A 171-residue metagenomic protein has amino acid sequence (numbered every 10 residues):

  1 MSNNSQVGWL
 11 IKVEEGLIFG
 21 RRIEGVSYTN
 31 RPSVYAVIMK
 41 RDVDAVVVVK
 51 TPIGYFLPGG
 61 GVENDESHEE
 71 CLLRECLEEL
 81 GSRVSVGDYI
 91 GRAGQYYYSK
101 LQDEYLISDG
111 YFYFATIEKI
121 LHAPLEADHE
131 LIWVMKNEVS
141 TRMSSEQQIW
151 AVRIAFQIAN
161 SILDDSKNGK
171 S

Functional and structural regions predicted by a protein language model:
S2-Y35: Acidic, metal-coordinating catalytic segment for phosphate/diphosphate chemistry, firing primarily on the Nudix
V34-A36, G110-Y111: Small-molecule pocket liners
I38-D42, A115-I117: Active-site beta-strand termini and strand-to-loop segments that position acidic
D44-V46: Entry beta-strands of beta-propeller and related beta-repeat scaffolds
T51-I53: C-terminal lobe/hinge of AMP-binding adenylation domains
F56-G60: A short gly/proline-enriched turn/hairpin at secondary-structure junctions
V62-W150: Unchanged
T141-S171: Charged phosphate-binding loop/patch that engages nucleotide di/tri-phosphates or the phosphate backbone of nucleic
